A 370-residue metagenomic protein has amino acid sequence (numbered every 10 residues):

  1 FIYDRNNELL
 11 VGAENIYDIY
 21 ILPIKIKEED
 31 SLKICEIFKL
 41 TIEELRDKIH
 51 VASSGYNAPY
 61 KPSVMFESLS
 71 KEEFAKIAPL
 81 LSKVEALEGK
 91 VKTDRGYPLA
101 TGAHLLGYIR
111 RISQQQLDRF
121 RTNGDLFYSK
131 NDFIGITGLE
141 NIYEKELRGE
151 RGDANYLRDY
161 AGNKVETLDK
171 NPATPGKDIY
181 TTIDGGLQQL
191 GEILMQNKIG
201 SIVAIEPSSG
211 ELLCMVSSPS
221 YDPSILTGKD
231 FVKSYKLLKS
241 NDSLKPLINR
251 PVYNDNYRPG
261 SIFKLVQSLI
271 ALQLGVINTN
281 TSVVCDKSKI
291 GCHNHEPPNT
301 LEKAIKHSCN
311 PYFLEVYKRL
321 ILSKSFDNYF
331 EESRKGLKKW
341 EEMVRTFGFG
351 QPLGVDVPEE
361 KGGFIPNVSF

Functional and structural regions predicted by a protein language model:
F1-V232, P251, N256, G336-T346: Periplasmic/cell-envelope proteins involved in peptidoglycan metabolism and beta-lactam response
V11, D159-L168, P207-I262, V266-F370: Beta-lactam-recognizing serine transpeptidase/beta-lactamase-like catalytic domain environment
